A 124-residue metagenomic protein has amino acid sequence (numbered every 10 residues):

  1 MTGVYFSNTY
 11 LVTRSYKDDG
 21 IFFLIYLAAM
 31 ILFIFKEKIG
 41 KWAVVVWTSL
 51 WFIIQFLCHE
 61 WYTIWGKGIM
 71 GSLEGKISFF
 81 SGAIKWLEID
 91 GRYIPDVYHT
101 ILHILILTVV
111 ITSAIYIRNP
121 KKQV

Functional and structural regions predicted by a protein language model:
M1-F35, I39-V124: Topology signature of small-to-medium multi-pass alpha-helical membrane proteins
